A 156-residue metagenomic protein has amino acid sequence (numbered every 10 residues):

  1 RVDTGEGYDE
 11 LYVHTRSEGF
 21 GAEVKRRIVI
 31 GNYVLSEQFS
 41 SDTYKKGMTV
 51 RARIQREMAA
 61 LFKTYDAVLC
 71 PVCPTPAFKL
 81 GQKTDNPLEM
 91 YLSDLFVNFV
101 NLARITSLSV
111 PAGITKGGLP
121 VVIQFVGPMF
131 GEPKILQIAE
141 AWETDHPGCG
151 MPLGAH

Functional and structural regions predicted by a protein language model:
V2-R26: Glycine-rich phosphate/pyrophosphate-binding loop and adjacent beta-alpha nucleotide/cofactor-binding cores
G5-E10, D42, K46, P76-V97: Short, surface-exposed loop/helix-turn segments at secondary-structure junctions that function as lids/hinges flanking
T15, R53-E57, D94-F96: A generic local structural motif
R26-R56, T64, L102-H156: Structural helix-boundary/capping segments
V34-L35, C73-P76: Short glycine-rich anion-binding loops that position phosphate/pyrophosphate groups of nucleotides and phosphorylated
V72-P74, A112-G113: Active-site-proximal beta-strand/loop segments in catalytic clefts of secreted hydrolases
